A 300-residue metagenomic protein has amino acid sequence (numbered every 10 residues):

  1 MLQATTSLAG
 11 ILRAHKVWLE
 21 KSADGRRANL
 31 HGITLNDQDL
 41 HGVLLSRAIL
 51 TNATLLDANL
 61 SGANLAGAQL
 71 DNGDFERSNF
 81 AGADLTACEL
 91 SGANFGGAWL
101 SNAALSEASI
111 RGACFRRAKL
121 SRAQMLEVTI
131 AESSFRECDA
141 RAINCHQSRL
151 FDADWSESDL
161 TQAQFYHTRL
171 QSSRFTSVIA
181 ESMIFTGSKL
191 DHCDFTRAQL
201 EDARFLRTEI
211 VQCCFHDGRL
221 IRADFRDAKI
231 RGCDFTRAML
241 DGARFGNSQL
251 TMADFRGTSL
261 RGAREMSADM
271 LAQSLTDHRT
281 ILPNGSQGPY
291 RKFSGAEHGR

Functional and structural regions predicted by a protein language model:
L2-G10, K16, E20-R300: Tandem repeat scaffolds
